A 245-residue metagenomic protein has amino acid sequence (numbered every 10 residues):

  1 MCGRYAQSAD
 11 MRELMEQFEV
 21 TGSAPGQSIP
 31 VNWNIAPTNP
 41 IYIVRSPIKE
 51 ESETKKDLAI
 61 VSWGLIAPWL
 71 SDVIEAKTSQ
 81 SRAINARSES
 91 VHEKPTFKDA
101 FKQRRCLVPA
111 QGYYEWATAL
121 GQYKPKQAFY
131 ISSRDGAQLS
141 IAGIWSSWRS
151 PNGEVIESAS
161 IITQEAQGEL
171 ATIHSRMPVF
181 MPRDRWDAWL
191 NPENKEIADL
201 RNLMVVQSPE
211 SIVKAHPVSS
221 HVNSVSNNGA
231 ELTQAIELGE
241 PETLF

Functional and structural regions predicted by a protein language model:
M1-F245: Short linear sequence motif anchored by a di-proline
